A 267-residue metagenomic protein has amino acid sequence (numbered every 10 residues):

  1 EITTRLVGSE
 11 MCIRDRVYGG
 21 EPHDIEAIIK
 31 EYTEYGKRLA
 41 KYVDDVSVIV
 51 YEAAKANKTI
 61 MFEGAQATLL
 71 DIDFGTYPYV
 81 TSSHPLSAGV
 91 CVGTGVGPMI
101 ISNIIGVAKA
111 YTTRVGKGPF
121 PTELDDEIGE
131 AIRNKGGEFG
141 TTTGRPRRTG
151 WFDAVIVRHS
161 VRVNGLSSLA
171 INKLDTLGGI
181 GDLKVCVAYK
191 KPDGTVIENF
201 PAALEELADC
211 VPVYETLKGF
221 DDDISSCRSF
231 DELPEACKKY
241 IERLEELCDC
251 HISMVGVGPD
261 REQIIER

Functional and structural regions predicted by a protein language model:
E1-G8, C12-I13: Single conserved hydrophobic/aromatic residue that forms the stacking wall/gate of nucleotide- or nucleobase-binding
R14-T68: A charged, amphipathic alpha-helical module
E26-R38, E138-T143, L217-F230: Short, basic, glycine/proline-bearing loop/turn elements
L39-D44, I60-E63, L70-D71, I100 (+4 more regions): General beta-strand structural signal in soluble alpha/beta enzymes
K55-K58, A65-Q66, V96-I101, G165-S168 (+1 more regions): Short coil/turn connectors at secondary-structure junctions
D71-G75, V80-S82, V115-F120, G181-V185 (+1 more regions): Short acidic, glycine/serine/threonine-rich loops at helix termini
V90-T216, I224: A glycine- and small/hydrophobic-rich beta-loop-beta segment that serves as a flexible "lid/hinge" or phosphate-binding
T195-E266: Internal helix-turn-beta structural module
